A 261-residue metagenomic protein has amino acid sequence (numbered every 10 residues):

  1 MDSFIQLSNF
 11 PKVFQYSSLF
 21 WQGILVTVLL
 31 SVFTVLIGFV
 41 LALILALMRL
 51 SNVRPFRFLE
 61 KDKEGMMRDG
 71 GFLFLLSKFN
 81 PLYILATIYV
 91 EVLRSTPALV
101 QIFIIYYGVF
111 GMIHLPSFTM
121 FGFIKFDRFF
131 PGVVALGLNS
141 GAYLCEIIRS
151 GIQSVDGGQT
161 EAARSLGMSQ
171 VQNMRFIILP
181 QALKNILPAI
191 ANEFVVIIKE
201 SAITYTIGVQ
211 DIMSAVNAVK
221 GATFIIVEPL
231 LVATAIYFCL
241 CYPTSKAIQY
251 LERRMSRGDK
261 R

Functional and structural regions predicted by a protein language model:
M1-R261: Transmembrane alpha-helices and adjacent helix-loop boundaries
